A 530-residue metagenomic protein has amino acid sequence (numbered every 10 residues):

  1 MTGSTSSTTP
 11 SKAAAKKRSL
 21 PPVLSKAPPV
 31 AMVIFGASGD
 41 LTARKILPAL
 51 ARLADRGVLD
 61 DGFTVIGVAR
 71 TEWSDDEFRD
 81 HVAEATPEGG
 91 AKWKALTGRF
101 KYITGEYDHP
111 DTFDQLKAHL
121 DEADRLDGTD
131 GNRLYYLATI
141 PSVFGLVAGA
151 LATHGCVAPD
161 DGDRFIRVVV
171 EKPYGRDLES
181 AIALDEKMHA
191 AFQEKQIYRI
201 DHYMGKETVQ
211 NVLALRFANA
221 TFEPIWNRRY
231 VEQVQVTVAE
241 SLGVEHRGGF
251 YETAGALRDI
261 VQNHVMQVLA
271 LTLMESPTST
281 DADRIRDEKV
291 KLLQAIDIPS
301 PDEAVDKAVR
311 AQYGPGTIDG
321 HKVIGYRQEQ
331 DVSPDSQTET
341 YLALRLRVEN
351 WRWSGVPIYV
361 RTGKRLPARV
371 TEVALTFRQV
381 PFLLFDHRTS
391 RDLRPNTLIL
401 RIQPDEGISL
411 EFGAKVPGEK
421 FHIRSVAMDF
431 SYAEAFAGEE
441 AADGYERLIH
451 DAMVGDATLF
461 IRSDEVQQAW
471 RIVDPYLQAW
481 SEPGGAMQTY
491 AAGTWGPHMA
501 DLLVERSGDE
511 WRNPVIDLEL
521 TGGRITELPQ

Functional and structural regions predicted by a protein language model:
T2-V170, Y174-Q530: Secretory/organelle targeting and membrane-embedding segments
